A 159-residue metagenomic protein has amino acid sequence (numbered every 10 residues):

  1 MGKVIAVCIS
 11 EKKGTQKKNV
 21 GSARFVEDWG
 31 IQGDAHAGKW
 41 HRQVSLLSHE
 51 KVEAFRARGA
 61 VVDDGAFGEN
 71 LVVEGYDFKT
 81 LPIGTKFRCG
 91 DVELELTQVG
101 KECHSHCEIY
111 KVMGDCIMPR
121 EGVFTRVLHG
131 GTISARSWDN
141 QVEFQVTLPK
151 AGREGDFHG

Functional and structural regions predicted by a protein language model:
M1-G159: Metal-cofactor-dependent catalytic cores
